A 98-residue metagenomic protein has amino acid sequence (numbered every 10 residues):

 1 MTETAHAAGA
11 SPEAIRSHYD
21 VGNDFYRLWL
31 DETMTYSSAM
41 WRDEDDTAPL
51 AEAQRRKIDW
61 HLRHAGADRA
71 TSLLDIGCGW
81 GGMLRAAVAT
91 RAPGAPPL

Functional and structural regions predicted by a protein language model:
M1-W29: N-terminal auxiliary segments of SAM/dcSAM-dependent transferases
D20, K57, D75: Acidic active-site catalytic centers that drive phospho-/nucleotidyl reactions and related ester hydrolyses
N23-D59, G66: Conserved SAM-binding loop and adjacent beta-strand
K57-R63, G79-M83: Short, hydrophobic/aromatic alpha-helical segments in well-folded domains
L62-R69, V88-R91: Structural motif corresponding to the C-terminal cap of alpha-helices
R69-G77: Conserved class I S-adenosyl-L-methionine
W80-P93: Conserved SAM-binding loop of SAM-dependent methyltransferases across substrates and taxa, primarily the Class I
G94-L98: Short beta-strand element of Class I
